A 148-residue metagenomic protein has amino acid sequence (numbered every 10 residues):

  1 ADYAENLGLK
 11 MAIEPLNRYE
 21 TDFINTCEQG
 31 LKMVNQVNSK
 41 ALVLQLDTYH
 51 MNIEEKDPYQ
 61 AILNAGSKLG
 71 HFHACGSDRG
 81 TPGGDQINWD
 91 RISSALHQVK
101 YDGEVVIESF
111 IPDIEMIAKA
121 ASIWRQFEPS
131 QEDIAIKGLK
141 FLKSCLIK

Functional and structural regions predicted by a protein language model:
A1, E5, H97: Anion (oxyanion) recognition and catalysis
P15-D22: Surface-exposed cleft-lining segments at the edges of enzyme active sites
I24, E28-L46, N52-K148: Histidine-acidic metal/acid-base catalytic patches
